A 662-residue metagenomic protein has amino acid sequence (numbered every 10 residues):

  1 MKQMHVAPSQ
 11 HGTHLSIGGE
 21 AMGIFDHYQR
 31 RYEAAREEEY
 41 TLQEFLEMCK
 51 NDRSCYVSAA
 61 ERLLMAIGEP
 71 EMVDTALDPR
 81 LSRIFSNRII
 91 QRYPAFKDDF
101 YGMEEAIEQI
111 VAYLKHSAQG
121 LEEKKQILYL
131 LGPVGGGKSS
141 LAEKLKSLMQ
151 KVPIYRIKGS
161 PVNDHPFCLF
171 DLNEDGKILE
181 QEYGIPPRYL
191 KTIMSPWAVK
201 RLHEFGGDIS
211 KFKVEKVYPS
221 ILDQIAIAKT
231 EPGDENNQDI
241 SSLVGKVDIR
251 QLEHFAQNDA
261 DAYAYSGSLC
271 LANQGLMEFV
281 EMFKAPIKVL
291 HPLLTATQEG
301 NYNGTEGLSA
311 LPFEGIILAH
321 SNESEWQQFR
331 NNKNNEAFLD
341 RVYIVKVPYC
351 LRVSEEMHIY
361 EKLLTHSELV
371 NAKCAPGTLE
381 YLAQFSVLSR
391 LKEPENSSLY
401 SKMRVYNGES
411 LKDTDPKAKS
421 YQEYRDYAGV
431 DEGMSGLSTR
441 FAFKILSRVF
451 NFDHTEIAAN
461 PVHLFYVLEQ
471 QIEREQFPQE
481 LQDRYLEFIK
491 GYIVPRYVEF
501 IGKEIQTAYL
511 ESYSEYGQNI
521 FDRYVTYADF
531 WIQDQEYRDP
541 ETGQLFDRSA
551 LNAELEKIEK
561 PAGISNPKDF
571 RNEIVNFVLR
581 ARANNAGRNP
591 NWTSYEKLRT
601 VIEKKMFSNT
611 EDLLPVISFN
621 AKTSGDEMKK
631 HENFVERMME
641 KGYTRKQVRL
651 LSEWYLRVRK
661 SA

Functional and structural regions predicted by a protein language model:
M1-D74, G135: N-terminal accessory segments that target, anchor, or regulate ATP-driven/P-loop NTPase machines and associated
S54-A662: Conserved ASCE/P-loop NTPase catalytic core
